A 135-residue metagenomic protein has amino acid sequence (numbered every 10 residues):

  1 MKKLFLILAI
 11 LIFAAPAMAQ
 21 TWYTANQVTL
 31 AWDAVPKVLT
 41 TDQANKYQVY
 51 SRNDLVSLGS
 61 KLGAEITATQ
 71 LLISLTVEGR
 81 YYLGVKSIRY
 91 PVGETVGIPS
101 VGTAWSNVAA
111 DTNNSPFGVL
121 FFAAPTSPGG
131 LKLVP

Functional and structural regions predicted by a protein language model:
L4-F13: Sec-dependent N-terminal signal peptides
F13-T21: Sec/Tat signal peptide C-region and signal peptidase I cleavage site
N26-Q27, D33-L58: Solvent-exposed loop/turn segments flanking beta-strands in beta-repeat/beta-sandwich domains
W32, V49, I73, L83-V85 (+1 more regions): An aromatic-rich alpha-helical recognition segment common to small helix-rich domains
I66-L72: Short S/T/G- and acidic-enriched coil/turn segments that sit immediately N-terminal to beta-strands in beta-sandwich
I73-G97: Beta-strand-rich modules
Y90-A124: Extracellular fibronectin type III
F122-L133: Proline-enriched interdomain boundary motifs that mark the N-terminal boundary and often initiate the first structured
